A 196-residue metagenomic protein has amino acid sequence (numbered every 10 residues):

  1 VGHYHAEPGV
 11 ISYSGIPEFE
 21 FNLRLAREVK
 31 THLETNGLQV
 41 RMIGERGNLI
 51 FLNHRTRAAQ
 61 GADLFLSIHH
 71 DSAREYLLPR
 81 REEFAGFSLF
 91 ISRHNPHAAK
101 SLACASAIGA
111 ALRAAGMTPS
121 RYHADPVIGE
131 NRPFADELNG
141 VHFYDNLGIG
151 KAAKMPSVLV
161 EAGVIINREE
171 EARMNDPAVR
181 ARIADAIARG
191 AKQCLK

Functional and structural regions predicted by a protein language model:
V1-G15: Short glycine-rich His-centered loop
Y13-K196: Active-site-proximal helix/loop segments of hydrolytic enzymes
